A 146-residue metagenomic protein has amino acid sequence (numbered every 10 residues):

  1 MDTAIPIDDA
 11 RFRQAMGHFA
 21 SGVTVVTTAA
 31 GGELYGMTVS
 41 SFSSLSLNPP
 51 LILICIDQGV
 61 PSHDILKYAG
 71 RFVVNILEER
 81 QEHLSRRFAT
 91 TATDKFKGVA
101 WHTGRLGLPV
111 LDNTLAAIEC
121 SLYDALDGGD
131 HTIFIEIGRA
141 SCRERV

Functional and structural regions predicted by a protein language model:
M1-R143: Active-site-proximal mixed secondary-structure blocks
